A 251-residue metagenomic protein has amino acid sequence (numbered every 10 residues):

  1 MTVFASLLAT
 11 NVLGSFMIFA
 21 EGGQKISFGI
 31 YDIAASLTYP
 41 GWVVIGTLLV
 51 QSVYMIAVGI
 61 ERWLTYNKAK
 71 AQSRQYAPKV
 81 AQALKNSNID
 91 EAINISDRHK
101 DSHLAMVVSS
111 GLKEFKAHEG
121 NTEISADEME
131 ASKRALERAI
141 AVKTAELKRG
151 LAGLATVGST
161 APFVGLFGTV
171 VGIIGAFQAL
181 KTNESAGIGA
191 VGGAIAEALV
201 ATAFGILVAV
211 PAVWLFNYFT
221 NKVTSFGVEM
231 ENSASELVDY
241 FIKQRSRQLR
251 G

Functional and structural regions predicted by a protein language model:
T2-P78: Hydrophobic membrane-targeting segments
F4-A5, N11-G14, I195, I206 (+1 more regions): A composition-driven signal for long, intrinsically disordered, charge-rich low-complexity tracts
S15-T38, L147-K222: Helix-termination/interfacial motifs at the ends of transmembrane alpha-helices
A34, G41, Y54, V58 (+11 more regions): A generic structural signal for ordered alpha-helices
G46-V50, D101, F167: Amphipathic, non-membrane alpha-helical segments in soluble helical-bundle scaffolds
K70-V164, G175-A186, W214-G251: Predominantly long cytosolic amphipathic alpha-helical stalk/bundle segments
